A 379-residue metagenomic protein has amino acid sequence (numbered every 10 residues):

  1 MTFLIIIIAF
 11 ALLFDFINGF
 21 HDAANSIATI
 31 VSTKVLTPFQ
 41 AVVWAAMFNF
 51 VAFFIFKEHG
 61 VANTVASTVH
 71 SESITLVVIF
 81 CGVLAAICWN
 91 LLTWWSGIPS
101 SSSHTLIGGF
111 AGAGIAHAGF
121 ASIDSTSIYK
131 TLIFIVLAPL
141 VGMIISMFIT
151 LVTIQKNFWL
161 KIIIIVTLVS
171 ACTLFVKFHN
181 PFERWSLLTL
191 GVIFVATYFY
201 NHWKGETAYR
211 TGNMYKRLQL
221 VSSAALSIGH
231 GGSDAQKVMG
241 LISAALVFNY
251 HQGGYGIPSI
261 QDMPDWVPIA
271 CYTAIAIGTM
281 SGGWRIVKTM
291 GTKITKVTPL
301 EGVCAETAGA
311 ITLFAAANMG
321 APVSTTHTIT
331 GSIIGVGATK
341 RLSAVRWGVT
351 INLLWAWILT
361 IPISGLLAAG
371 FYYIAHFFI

Functional and structural regions predicted by a protein language model:
M1-I379: Multi-pass alpha-helical transmembrane bundle typical of ion/small-solute transporters and intramembrane aspartyl
